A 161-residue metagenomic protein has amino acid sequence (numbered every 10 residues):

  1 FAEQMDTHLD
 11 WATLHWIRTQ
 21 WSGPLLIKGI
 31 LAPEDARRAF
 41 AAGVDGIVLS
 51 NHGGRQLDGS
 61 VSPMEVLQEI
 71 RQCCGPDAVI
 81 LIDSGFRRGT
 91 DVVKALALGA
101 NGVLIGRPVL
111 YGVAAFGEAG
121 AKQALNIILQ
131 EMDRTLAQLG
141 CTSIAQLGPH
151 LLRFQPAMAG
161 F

Functional and structural regions predicted by a protein language model:
F1-I82, T90-Y111, A159: Alpha/beta enzyme core
G75, F116-G117: Glycine-centered helix-coil hinge/cap
V109-L110, G117-F161: C-terminal extensions of enzymes
